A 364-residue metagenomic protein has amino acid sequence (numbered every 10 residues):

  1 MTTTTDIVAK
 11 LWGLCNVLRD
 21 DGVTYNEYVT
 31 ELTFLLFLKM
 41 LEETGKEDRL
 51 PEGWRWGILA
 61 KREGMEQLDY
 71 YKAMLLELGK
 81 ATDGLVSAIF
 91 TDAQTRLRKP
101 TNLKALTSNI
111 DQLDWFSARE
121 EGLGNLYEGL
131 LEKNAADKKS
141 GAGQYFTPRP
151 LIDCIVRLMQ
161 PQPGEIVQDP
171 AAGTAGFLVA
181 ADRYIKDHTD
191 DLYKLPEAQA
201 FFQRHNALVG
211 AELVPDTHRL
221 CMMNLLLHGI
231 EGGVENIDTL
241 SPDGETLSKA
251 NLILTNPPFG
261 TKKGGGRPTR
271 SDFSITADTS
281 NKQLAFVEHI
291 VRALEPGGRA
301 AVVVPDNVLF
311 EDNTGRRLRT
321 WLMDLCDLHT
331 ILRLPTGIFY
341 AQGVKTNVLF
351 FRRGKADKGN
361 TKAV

Functional and structural regions predicted by a protein language model:
M1-P163, G233-G244, R333-T336, G359-V364: Non-catalytic, mostly N-terminal accessory regions of nucleic-acid modification and defense proteins
K133-A136, G265-S271: Gly-rich Lys/Arg/Thr-decorated short loops/hinges at beta-loop-alpha junctions or inter-strand turns that position
G141-T255, G260-K262, S271, S280 (+4 more regions): Conserved S-adenosyl-L-methionine
L294-A300: Short glycine-dipeptide loop
A301-V303, I331-R333, F350: Short, conserved beta-strand edge motifs with alternating hydrophobic and charged residues
V308-F310, G337-Y340: Acidic, metal-coordinating catalytic cores used for nucleic-acid/nucleotide bond scission and strand-transfer chemistry
Y340-V364: Flexible, glycine-/basic-rich loop-and-beta segments that form/coincide with the SAM-dependent methyltransferase
